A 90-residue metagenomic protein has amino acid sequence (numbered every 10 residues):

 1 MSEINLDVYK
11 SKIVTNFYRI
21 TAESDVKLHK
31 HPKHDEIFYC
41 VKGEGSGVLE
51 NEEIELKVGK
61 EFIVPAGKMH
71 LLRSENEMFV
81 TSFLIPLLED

Functional and structural regions predicted by a protein language model:
M1-L28, H34, F83: A short glycine-rich, His/Asp/Glu-containing loop-to-beta-strand
L28, G47-V48, V64, M69-E75: Short beta-strand His + acidic residue motifs that chelate non-heme Fe in jelly-roll/DSBH and cupin folds
K30-G47: Short, conserved beta-strand element in jelly-roll/cupin
V41-K42, K57-V58, N76: A cytosolic small-molecule/anion-sensing beta-strand core signal
K42, E50, I85: Cofactor-binding loop segments of dinucleotide-utilizing enzymes, especially the Rossmann-like FAD- and NAD(P)+-binding
N51-A66: Short acidic-glycine-tyrosine-enriched beta hairpin
G67-D90: Ligand-binding loop in jelly-roll beta-barrel domains
